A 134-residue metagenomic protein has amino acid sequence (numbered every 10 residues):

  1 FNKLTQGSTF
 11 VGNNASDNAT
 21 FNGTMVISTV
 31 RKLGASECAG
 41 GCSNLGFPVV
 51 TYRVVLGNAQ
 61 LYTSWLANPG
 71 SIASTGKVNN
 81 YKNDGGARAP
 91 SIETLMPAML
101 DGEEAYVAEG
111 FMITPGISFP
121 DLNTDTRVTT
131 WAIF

Functional and structural regions predicted by a protein language model:
N2-T126: Intrinsically disordered, low-complexity regions enriched in Pro/Ser/Thr/Gly and acidic residues
T126-F134: Short secondary-structure subsegments characteristic of cysteine-rich extracellular domains
